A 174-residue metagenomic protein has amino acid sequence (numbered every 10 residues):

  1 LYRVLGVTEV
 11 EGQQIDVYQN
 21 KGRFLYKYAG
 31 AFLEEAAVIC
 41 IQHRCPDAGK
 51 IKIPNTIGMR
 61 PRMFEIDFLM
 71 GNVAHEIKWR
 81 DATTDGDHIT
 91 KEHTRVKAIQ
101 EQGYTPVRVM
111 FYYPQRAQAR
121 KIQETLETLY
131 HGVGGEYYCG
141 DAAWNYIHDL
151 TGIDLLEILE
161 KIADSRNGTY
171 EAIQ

Functional and structural regions predicted by a protein language model:
L1-C45: Interdomain/boundary linker segments immediately adjacent to catalytic/signaling cores
G22-Y26, E76-T84: Surface-exposed cleft-lining segments at the edges of enzyme active sites
I41, I66-W79: Conserved catalytic cores of phosphodiester-cleaving nucleases, focusing on short active-site segments
Q42-G49, G71, E101-G103: Secondary-structure boundary elements
K50-L69: Active-site metal-binding core of divalent-cation-utilizing nuclease and nuclease-like domains
W79-G132: Catalytic cores of nucleic-acid endonucleases
F111-Q174: Domain-level recognition of nuclease-like catalytic cores that cleave nucleotide substrates
